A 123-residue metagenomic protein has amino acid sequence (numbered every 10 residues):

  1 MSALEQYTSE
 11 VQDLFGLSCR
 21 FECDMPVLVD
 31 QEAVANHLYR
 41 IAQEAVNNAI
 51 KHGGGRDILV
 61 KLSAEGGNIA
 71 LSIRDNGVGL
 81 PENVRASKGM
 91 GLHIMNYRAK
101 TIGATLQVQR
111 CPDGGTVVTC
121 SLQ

Functional and structural regions predicted by a protein language model:
M1-Q123: Coiled-coil dimerization/phosphotransfer module
